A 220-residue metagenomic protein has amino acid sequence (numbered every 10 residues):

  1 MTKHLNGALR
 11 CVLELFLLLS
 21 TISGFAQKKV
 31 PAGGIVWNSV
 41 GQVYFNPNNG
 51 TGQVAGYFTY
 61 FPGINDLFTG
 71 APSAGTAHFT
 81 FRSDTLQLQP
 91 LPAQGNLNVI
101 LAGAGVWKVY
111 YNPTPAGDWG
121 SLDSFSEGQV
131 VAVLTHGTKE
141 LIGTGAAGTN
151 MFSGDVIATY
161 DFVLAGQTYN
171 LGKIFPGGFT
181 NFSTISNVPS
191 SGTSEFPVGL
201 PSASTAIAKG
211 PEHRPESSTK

Functional and structural regions predicted by a protein language model:
M1-H4, S217-T219: Bimodal feature
T2-V12: Bacterial N-terminal signal peptides that target proteins for export
C11-T21: Bacterial N-terminal signal peptides
I22-A26: Sec/Tat signal peptide C-region and signal peptidase I cleavage site
Q27-K220: Extracytosolic secretory-pathway proteins
